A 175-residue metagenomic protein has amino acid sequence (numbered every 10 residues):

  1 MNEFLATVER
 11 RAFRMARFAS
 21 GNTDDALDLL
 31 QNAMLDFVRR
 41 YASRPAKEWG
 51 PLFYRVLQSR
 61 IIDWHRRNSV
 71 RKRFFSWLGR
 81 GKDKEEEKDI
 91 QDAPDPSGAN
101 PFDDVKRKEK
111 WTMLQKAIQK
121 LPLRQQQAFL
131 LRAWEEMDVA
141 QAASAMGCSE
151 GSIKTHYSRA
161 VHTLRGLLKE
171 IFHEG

Functional and structural regions predicted by a protein language model:
M1, R73-S76, S144-A145, S149 (+1 more regions): C-terminal edge and immediately downstream basic/flexible tail or linker adjoining helix-turn-helix-like DNA-binding
M1-R14, F18, D24-L27: A short, charge-rich alpha-helical start-of-domain segment used by transcription regulators
V8-E9, A19, W111, L130-D138: Short helix-capping/turn signature of helix-turn-helix
E9, F13, M34, P122 (+2 more regions): C-terminal flanking helix
Q31-W49, R67-S69: Sigma70-family region 2
Q58-K84, R107: Arg/Lys-rich amphipathic alpha helix in sigma70-family domain 2
F74-D104: Internal acidic/polar
K116-Q127, E135-S152: Helix-turn-helix DNA-binding module
